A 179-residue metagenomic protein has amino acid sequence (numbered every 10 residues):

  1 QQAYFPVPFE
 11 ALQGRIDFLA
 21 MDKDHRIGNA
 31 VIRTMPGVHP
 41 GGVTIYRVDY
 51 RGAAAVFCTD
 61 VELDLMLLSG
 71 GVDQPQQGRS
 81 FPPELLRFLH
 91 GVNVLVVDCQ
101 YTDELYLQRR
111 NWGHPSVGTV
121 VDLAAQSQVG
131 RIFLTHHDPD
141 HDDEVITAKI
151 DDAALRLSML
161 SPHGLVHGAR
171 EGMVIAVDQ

Functional and structural regions predicted by a protein language model:
Q1-S69, D142-Q179: Binuclear metal-dependent hydrolase catalytic cores
L65-G164: Cap/insert and terminal regions of metallo-dependent hydrolase folds
